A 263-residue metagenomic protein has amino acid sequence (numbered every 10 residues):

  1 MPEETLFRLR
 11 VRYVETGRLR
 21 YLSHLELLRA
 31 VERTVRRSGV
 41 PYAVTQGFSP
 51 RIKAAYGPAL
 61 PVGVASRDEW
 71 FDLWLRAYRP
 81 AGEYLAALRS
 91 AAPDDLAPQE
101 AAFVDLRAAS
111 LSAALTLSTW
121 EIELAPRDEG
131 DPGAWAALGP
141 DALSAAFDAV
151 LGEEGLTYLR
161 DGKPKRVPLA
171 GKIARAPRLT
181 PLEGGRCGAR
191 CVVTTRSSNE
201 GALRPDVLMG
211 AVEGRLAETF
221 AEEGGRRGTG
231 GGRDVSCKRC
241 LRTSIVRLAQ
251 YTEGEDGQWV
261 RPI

Functional and structural regions predicted by a protein language model:
E3, D148-I263: Core RNA-modification/binding signature centered on pseudouridine synthases
L6-F7, R12-V14, R18, L22-H24 (+1 more regions): Extended, well-folded interaction surfaces typified by the phenylalanyl-tRNA synthetase beta subunit core
A43-R76: Short, charge-patterned binding micro-sites
R67-E121: Ordered, amphipathic secondary-structure segments that act as subunit-interaction surfaces in large macromolecular
R76-A81, R127-E129, S198: Helix N-cap motif at beta-to-alpha junctions
E83-A92, W135-L151, L208-M209: Short amphipathic alpha-helices in soluble, non-transmembrane regions that often serve as interface/regulatory elements
A108-P126, Y251-I263: Short, low-order "capping/linker" segments at domain edges
